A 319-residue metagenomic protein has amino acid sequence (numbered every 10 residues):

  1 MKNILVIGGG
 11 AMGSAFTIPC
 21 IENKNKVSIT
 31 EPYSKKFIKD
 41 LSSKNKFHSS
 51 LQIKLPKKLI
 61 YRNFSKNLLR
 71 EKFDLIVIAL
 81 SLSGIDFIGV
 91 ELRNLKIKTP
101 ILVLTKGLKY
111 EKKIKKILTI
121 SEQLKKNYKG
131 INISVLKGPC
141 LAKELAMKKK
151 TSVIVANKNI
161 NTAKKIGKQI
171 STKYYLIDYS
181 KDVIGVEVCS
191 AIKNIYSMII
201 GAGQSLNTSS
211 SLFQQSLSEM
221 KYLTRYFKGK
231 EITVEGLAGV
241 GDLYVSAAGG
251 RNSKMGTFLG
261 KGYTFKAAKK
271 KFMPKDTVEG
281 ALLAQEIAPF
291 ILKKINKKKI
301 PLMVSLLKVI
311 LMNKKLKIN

Functional and structural regions predicted by a protein language model:
M1-L55, L59-F64, E111, S121: NAD(P)+-binding Rossmann beta1-loop-alpha1 motif at the extreme N-terminus of oxidoreductases
K2-N3, T99, T151: Nucleotide donor/acceptor-binding cores
I7, A11, A15, K36 (+12 more regions): Conserved active-site and cofactor/substrate-binding residues in soluble primary-metabolism enzymes
L55, I60-K148, I166-K168: Rossmann-like NAD(P)(H) cofactor-binding subdomain of soluble oxidoreductases
L55, K193, I200-G201, R225-E235 (+1 more regions): NAD(P)-dependent Rossmann-like dehydrogenase/reductase catalytic/cofactor-binding core
V103, N132-K137, I177-K181, E235 (+1 more regions): General beta-strand structural signal in soluble alpha/beta enzymes
K126-N132, K150-T233: Internal alpha-helical scaffold of NAD(P)-dependent oxidoreductase catalytic cores
